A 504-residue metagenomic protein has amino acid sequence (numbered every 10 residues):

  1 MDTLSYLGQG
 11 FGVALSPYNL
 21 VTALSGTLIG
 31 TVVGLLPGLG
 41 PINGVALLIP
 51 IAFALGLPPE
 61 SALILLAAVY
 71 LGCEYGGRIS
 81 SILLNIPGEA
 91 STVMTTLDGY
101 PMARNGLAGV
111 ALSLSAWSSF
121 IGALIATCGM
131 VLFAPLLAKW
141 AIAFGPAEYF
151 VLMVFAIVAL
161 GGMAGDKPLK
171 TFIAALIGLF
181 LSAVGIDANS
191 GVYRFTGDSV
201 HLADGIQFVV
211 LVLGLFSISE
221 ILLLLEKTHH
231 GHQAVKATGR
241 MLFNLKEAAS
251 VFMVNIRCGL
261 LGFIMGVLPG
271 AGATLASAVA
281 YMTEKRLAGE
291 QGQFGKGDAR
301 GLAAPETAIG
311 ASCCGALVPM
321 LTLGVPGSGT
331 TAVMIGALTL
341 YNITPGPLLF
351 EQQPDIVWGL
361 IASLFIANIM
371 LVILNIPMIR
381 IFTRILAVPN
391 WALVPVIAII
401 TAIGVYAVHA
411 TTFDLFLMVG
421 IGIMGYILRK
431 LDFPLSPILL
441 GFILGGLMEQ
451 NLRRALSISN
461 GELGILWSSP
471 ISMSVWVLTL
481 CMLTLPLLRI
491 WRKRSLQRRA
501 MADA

Functional and structural regions predicted by a protein language model:
M1-E60, P135, K139-I142, Y193-D298 (+8 more regions): Helix-loop-helix hairpins and the membrane-proximal interhelical loops of multi-pass alpha-helical transport proteins
T27-P41, G72-N85, L160-G165, L260-P269 (+3 more regions): Transmembrane alpha-helix interface/packing and boundary motifs in multi-pass membrane proteins, characterized by
V33-N43, I82-V93, I125-G129, M265-L275 (+4 more regions): Short helix-coil transition sites and intra-membrane helix breaks within transmembrane domains of multi-pass
P41-I51, L66, S81-P101, L132 (+6 more regions): Re-entrant/interfacial helical elements at transmembrane boundaries that shape and gate the permeation pathway
P59-I64, P101-S118, G289-L302, G329-A332 (+1 more regions): Membrane-interface alpha-helices at helix entry/exit sites of multi-pass transporters
Y70-I82, G88, D298-L323, G327 (+1 more regions): A structural-propensity feature for long, helix-poor, extended segments
L71-G76, W117-G129, L137, L181 (+3 more regions): Membrane-embedded alpha-helical segments of transport systems, primarily multispan ion/solute transporters
S113-H229, L340-R494: Membrane-embedded alpha-helical modules
